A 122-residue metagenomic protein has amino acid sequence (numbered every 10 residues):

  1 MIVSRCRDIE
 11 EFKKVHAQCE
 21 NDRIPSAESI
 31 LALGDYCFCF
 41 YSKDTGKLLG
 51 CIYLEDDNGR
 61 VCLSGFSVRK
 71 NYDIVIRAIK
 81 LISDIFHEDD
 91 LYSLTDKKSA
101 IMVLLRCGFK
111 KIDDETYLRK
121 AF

Functional and structural regions predicted by a protein language model:
M1-I2, D35, G108-K110: Short glycine-aromatic motifs
M1-P25: Short amphipathic alpha-helix that is part of the acyltransferase structural core
E28-L48: A short helix-loop-beta-strand connector motif used in the catalytic cores of GNAT acetyltransferases and, in some
C39, G46-E55, R60-S64: Conserved beta-strand in the GNAT
V68-I85: Conserved acetyl-CoA-binding loop-helix of GNAT-fold acetyltransferases
I85-D96: Conserved GNAT acetyl-CoA-binding A-motif
D96-D114: Conserved active-site alpha-helix within GNAT-family acetyltransferase domains
D114-F122: STAS-like cytosolic regulatory interaction modules
